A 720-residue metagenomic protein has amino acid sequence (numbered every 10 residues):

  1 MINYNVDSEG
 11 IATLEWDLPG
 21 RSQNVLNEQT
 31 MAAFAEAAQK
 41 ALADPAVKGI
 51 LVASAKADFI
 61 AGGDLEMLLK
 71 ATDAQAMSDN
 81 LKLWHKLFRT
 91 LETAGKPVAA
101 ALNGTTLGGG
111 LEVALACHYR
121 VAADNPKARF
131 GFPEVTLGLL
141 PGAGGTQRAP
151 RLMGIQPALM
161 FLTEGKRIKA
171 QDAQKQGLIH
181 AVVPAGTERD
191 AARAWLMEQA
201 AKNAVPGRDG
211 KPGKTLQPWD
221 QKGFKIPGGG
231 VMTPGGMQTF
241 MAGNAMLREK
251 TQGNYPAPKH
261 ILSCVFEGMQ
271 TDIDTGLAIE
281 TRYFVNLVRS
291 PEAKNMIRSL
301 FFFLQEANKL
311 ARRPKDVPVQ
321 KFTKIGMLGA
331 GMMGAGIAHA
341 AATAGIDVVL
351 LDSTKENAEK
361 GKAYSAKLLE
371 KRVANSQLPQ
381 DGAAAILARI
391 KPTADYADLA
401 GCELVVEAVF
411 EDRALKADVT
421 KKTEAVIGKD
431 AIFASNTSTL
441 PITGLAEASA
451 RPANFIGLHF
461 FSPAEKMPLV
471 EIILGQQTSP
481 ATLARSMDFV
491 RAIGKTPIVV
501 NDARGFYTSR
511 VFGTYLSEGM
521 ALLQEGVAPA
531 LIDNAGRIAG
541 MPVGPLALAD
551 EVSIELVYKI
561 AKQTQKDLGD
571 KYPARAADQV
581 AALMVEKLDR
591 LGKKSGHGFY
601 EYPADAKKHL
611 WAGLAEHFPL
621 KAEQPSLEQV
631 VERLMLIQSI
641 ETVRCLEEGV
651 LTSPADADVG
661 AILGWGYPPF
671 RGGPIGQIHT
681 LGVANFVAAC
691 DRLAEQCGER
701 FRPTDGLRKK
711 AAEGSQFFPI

Functional and structural regions predicted by a protein language model:
M1-A53, A71, K86-T90: Conserved CoA-thioester-binding segment of acyl-CoA-metabolizing enzymes
D7, D17, A71, N80-L83 (+3 more regions): N-terminal glycine-rich phosphate-binding loop for ADP-containing cofactors
I11-E15, L51-A53, A99-A101, V121 (+1 more regions): Structural motif
L14, F34, V52, D64 (+5 more regions): Terminal peptide-recognition signature
F34-A37, A41, V113, I337 (+1 more regions): Structural preference for long, well-ordered alpha-helical segments in enzyme cores
S54-L87, T106, T136-G138: Glycine- (often His-adjacent) and acidic-residue-rich active-site loop that binds/positions the CoA thioester
H85, T90-L137, P141, G329-M332 (+1 more regions): Glycine-rich beta-to-alpha active-site loop
